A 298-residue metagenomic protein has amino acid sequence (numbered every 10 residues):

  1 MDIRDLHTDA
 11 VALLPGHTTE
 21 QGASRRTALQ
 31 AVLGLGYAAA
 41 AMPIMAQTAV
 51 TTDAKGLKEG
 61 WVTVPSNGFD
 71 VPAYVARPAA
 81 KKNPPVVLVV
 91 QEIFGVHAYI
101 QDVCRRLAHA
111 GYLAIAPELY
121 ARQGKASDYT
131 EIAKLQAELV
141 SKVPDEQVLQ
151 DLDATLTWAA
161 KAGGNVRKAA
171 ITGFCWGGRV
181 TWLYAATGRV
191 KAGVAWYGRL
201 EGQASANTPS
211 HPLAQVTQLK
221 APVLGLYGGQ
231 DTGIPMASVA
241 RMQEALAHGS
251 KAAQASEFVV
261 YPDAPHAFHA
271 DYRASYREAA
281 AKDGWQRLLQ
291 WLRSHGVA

Functional and structural regions predicted by a protein language model:
M1-A23: N-terminal secretory signal peptides
G22-T27, Y37-T51: N-terminal twin-arginine translocation
T48-A79: N-terminal cap/lid segment of alpha/beta-hydrolase-fold proteins
N83-E92: Short beta-strand element of the alpha/beta-hydrolase
T130-T172, V297: Gly/Ser-rich "nucleophile elbow"/oxyanion-hole loop immediately N-terminal to the catalytic nucleophile in hydrolases
A154-Q215: Primarily recognizes the serine-hydrolase "nucleophile elbow" in alpha/beta-hydrolase and SGNH/GDSL folds
L219, G225-Y227: Short beta-strand/loop motif that positions the catalytic acidic residue of the alpha/beta-hydrolase fold
A252-A298: C-terminal catalytic histidine-bearing segment of alpha/beta-hydrolase fold enzymes
